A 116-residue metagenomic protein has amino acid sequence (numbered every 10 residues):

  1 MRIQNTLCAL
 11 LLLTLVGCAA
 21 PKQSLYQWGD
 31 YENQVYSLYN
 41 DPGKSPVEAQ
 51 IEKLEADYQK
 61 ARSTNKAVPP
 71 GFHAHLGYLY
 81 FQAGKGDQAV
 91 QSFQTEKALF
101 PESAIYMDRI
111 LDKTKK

Functional and structural regions predicted by a protein language model:
T14-G17: C-terminal motif of bacterial Sec signal peptides marking the signal peptidase cleavage site
A19-K22: Bacterial signal peptide processing site
L25-W28, A67: Residue signature of alpha-solenoid helical repeat architecture, marking inter-repeat boundaries and helix-start
Y36, N40, A104-K116: TPR/TPR-like alpha-solenoid helical repeat scaffolds
H75-L76: Structural register within alpha-helical repeat arrays
